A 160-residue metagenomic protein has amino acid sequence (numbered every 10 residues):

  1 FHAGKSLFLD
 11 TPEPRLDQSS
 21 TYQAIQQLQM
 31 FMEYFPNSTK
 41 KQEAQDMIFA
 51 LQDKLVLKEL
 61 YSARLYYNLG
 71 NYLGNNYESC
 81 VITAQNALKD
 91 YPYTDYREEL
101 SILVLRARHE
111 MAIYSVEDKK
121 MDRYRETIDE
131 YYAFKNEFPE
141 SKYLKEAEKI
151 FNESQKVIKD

Functional and structural regions predicted by a protein language model:
F1-D160: Acidic, polar-rich low-complexity tracts and alpha-helical solenoid repeat scaffolds
